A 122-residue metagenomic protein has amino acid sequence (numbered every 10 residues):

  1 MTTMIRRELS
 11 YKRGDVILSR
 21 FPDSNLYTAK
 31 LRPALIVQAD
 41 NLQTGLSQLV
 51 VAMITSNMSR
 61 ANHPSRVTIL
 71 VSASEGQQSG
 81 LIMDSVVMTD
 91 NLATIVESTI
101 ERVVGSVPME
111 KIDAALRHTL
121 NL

Functional and structural regions predicted by a protein language model:
M1-L122: Conserved functional hotspots at enzyme active or ligand-binding sites that engage polyanionic ligands
